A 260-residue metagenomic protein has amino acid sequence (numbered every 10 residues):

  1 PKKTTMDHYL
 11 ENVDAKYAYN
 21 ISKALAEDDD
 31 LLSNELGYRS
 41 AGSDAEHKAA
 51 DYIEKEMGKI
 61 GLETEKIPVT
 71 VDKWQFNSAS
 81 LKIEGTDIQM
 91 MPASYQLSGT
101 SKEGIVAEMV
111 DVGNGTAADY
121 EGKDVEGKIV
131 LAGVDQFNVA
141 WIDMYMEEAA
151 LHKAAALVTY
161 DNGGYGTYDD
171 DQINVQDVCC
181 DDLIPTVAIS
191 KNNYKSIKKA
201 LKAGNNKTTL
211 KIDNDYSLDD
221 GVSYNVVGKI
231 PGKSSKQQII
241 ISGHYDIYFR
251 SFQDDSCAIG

Functional and structural regions predicted by a protein language model:
K2-H8: Short, contiguous pre-domain boundary segments
T4, T86-G122, Q176-D255: Soluble metallo-hydrolase cores and metallopeptidase-like ectodomains found primarily in the secretory/periplasmic
M6, A15-S22, H47-E54, I142-M146 (+2 more regions): Extracytoplasmic/secreted envelope proteins and their assembly/folding machinery, especially bacterial periplasmic
E11, K23-I129: Noncatalytic luminal/extracellular "stalk/propeptide" segments of secretory-pathway proteins
A15-E46, I53-G61, N114, K128-F137 (+4 more regions): Catalytic-core environment of secreted peptidases
K73-N77, V139-D143, Y165-Q172, F249-F252: Extracytoplasmic/secreted cell-surface and envelope-processing proteins
A118-D119, V139-E147: Short, acidic/polar
V130, M146-E147, H152-N206, S256-G260: Loop-rich non-cytosolic ectodomains and luminal regions
